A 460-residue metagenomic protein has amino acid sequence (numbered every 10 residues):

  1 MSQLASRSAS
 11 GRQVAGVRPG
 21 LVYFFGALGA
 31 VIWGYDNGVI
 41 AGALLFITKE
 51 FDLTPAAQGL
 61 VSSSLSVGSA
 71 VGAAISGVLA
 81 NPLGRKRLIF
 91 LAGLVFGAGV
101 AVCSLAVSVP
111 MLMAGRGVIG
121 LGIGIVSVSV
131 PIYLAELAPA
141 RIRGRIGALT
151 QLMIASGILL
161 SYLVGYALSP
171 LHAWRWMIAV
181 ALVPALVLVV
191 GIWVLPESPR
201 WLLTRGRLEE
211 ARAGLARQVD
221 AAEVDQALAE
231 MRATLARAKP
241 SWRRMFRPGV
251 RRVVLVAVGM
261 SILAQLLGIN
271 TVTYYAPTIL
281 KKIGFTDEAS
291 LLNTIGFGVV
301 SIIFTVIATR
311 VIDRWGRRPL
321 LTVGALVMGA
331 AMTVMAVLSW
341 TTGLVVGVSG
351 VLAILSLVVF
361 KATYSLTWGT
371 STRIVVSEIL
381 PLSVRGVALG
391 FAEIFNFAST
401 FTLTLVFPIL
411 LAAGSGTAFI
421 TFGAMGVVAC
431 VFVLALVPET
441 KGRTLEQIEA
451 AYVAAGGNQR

Functional and structural regions predicted by a protein language model:
S2-E210, L235-R460: Alpha-helical transmembrane bundle of multi-pass membrane proteins
L208, A216-A221: TPR/TPR-like (Sel1-like) alpha-helical repeat modules
A221-V224, I269: Alpha-helix N-cap/helix-initiation sites
V224-A233: Short, well-structured alpha-helical segments
